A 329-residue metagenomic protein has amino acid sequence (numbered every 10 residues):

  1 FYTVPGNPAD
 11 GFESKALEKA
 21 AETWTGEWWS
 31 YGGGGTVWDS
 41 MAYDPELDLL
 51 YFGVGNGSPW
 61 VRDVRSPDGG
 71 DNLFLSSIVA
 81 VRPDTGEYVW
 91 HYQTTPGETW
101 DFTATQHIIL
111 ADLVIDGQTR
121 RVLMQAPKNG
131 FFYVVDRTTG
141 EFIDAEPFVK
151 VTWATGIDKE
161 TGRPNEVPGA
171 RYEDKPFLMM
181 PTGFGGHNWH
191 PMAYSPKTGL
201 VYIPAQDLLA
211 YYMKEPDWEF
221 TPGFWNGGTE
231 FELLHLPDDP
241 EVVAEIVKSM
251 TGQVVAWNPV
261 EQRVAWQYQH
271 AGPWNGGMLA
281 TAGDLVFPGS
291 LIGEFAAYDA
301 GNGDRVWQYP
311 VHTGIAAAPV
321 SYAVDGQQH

Functional and structural regions predicted by a protein language model:
F1-W28, V64-A104, A111-T119, F131-M179 (+2 more regions): Extracytoplasmic/lumenal domain signature
E27-V37, P181-G186: Active-site glycine- and acidic-residue-rich loops that bind and position anionic ligands or nucleotide-like cofactors
W28-S30, V122-A126: Active-site loop and adjoining helix of the penicillin-binding protein/serine DD-peptidase-beta-lactamase fold
G35-E46, I109-Q118, G186-K197, M278-A280 (+1 more regions): Structural signature of eukaryotic scaffold interfaces centered on beta-propeller domains
A42, K175-F177, F184-A210, P240: Long, low-complexity segments enriched in small/aliphatic residues
L47-G53: Short coil-to-beta-strand
